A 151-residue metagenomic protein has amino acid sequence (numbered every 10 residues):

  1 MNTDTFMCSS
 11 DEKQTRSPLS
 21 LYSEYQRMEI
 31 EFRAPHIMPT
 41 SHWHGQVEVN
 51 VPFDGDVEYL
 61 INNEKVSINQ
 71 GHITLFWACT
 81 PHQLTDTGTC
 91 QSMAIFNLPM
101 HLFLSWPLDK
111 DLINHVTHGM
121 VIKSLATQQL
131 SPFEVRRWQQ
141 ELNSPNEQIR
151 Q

Functional and structural regions predicted by a protein language model:
M1-S67, L112: Generic protein-terminus/edge-of-domain signal
N2-M28, P81-S144: A hydrophobic/aromatic-rich effector-binding and dimerization subdomain of bacterial HTH-type transcriptional regulators
Q46, Q70, C90-S92: A structure-centric signal for secondary-structure junctions around beta-strands
N50, T74, F96: Conserved GNAT-family N-acetyltransferase fold
P52-D54, W77, T87: A short, compositionally biased micro-patch
N63-A78: Short acidic-glycine-tyrosine-enriched beta hairpin
N143-Q151: All-alpha amphipathic helical-bundle segments outside canonical DNA-binding/catalytic cores that form hydrophobic
